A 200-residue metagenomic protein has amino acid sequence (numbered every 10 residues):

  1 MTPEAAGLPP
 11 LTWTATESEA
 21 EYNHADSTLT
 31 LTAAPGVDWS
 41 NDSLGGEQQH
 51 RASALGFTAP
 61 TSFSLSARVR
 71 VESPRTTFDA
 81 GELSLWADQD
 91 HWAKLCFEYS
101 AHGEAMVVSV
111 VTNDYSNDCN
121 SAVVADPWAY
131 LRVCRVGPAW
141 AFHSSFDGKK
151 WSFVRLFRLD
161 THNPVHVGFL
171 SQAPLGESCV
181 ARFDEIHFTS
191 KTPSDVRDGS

Functional and structural regions predicted by a protein language model:
M1-S200: Extracellular glycan-recognition regions
